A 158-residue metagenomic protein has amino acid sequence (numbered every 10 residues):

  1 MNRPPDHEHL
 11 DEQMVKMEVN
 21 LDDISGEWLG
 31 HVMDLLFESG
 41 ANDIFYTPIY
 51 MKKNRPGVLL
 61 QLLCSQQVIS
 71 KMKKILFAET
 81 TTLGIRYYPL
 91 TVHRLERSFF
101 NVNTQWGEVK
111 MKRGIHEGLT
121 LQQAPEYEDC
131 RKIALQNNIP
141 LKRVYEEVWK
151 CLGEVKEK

Functional and structural regions predicted by a protein language model:
M1-K158: Long, contiguous binding/interaction regions
